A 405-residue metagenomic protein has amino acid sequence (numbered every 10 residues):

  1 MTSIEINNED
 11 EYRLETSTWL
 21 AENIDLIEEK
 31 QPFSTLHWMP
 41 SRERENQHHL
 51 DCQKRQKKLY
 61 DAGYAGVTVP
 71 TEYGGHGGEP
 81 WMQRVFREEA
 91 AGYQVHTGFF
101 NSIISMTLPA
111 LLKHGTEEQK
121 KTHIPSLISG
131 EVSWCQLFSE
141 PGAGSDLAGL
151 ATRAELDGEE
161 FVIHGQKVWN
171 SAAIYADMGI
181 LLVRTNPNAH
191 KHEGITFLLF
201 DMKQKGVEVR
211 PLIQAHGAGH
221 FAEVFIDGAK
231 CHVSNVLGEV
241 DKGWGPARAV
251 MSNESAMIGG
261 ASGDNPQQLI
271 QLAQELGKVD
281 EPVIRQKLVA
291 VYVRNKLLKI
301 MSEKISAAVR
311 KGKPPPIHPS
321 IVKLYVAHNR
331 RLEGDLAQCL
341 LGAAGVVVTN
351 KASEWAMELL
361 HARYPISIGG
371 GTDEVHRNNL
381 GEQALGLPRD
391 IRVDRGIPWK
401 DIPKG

Functional and structural regions predicted by a protein language model:
M1-N101, T122-S126, I284-R285, V289 (+4 more regions): Amphipathic, small/basic residue-rich leader segments at the start of a protein or domain
S3-E5, E11, V207-M301, A308 (+2 more regions): Glycine-rich beta->alpha junctions and the first turn(s) of the following alpha-helix
E22, L26, Y60, Y64 (+5 more regions): Alpha-helix capping/hinge segments and adjacent helical runs
Q53-G130, A172-M178, I258, N295 (+4 more regions): Internal helix-loop-helix
G130-F138, L182: A short, Trp-centered hydrophobic/proline-enriched beta-strand micro-motif
T152-E155: A structural signal for short hydrophobic beta-strand segments in well-ordered beta-sheet cores
E159-E160, H164-R210: A short core secondary-structure module
R285-V289, I317-L324: Short, charged, amphipathic alpha-helical segments
